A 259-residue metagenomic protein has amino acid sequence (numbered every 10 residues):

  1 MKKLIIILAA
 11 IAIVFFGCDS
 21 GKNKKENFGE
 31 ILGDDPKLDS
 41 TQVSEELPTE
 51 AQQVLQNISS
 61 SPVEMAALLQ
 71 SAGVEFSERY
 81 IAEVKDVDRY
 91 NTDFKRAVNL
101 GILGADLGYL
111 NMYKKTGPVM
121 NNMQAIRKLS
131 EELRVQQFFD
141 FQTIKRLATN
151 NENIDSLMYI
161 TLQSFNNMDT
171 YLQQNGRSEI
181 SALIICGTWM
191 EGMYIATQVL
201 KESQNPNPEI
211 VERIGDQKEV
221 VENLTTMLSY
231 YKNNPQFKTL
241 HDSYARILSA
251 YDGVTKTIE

Functional and structural regions predicted by a protein language model:
K2-L8: Sec-dependent signal peptide recognition, specifically the positively charged N-region followed immediately by
V14-G17: C-terminal motif of bacterial Sec signal peptides marking the signal peptidase cleavage site
D19-K22: Bacterial signal peptide processing site
N27-I144: N-terminal Sec/ER secretory leader and immediately downstream segment of secreted/extracellular precursors
M112-Y113, N150, I154: Alpha-helix C-terminal capping/termination sites
E152-F237, H241: Extended amphipathic alpha-helical interaction segments
Y244-E259: Low-complexity intrinsically disordered segments
